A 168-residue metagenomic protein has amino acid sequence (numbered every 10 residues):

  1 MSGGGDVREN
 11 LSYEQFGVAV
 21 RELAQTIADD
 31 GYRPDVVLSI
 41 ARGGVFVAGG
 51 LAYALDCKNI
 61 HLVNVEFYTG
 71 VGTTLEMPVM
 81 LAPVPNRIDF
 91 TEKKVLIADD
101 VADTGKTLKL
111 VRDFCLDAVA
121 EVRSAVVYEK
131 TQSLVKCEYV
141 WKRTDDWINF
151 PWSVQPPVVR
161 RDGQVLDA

Functional and structural regions predicted by a protein language model:
M1-A168: PRPP-associated nucleotide enzymes
